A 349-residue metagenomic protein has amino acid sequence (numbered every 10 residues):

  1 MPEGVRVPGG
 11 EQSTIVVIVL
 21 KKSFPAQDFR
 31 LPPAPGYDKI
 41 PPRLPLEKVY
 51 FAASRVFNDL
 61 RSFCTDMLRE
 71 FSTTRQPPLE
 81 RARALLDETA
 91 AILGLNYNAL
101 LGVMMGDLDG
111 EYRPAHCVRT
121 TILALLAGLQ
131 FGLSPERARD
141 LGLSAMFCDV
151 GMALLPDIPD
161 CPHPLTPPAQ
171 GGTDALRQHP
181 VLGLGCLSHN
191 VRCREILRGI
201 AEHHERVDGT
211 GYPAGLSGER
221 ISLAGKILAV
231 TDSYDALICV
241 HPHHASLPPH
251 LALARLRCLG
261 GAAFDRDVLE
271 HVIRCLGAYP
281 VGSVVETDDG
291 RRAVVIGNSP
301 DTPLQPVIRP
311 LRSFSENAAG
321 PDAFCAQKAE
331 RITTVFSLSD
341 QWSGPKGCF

Functional and structural regions predicted by a protein language model:
M1-S72, S246-F349: Terminal helices and disordered tails flanking the catalytic cores of nucleotide-processing hydrolases
I15-I18, I40, I92, I122 (+10 more regions): Weak global preference for isoleucine
A34-R177, L187-V191: Acidic/His-rich, divalent-metal-binding segments that scaffold phosphate/diphosphate chemistry
T120, L141-D157, Q170-G185, H189-L269 (+3 more regions): Alpha-helical scaffolding flanking metal-ion-dependent phosphate/phosphodiester catalytic sites
G128-L133, D157-P159, R192-R198, P249-A254 (+1 more regions): A short, terminal or domain-edge coil/loop segment
L129, L184-G185, G290-A293: Short amphipathic alpha-helical segments with coiled-coil-like heptad repeat character
